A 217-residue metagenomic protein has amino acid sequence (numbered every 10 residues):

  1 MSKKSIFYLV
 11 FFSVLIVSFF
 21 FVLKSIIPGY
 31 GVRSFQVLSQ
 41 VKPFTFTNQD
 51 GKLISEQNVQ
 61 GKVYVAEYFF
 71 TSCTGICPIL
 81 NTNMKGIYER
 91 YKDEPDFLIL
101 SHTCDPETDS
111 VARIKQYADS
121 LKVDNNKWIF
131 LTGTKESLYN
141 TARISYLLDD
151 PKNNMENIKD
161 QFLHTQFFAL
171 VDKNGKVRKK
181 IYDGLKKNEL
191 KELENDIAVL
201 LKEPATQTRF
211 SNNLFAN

Functional and structural regions predicted by a protein language model:
M1-P43, F210-N217: N-terminal targeting signals for export/organelle localization
V41-K42, Y64, T165-F167: Short loop/turn microsegments at loop-to-beta-strand junctions
F44-V63, Y88-Y91: A short beta-strand-turn-helix
S55-M84, L100: Short active-site neighborhood of thiol/selenol oxidoreductases, capturing the structured segment around
D96-D109, N126-L138: Thiol-based oxidoreductase modules, predominantly thioredoxin-like and allied folds used for disulfide exchange
K115-T165: Short, internal strand/loop/helix patches that form the active-site neighborhood or redox-interaction surface
N154-N217: Thiol-/selenol-based redox modules, centered on thioredoxin-like and closely related oxidoreductase domains
